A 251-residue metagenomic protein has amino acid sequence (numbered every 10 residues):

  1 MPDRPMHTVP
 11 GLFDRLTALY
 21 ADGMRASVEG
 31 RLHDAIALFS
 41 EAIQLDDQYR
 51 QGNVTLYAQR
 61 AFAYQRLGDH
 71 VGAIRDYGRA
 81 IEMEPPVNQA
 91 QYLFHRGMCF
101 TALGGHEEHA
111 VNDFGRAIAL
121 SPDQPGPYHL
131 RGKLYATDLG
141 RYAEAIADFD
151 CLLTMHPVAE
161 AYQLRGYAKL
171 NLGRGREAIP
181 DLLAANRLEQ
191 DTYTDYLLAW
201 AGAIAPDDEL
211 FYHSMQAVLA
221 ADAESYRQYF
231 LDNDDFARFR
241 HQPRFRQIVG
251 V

Functional and structural regions predicted by a protein language model:
A21, Q59, H95, L130 (+3 more regions): Canonical tetratricopeptide repeat
M24, F62, M98, K133-L134 (+2 more regions): Residue-level recognition of tetratricopeptide repeat
A42, D46, A80, R116-A117 (+3 more regions): Canonical positions in the second alpha-helix
D47, Q51, P85-V87, P122 (+3 more regions): Short coil turns that delineate tetratricopeptide repeat
G52, L56, A90-Y92, P127 (+3 more regions): TPR alpha-solenoid repeat register
V158-V251: Alpha-helical protein-protein interaction modules
